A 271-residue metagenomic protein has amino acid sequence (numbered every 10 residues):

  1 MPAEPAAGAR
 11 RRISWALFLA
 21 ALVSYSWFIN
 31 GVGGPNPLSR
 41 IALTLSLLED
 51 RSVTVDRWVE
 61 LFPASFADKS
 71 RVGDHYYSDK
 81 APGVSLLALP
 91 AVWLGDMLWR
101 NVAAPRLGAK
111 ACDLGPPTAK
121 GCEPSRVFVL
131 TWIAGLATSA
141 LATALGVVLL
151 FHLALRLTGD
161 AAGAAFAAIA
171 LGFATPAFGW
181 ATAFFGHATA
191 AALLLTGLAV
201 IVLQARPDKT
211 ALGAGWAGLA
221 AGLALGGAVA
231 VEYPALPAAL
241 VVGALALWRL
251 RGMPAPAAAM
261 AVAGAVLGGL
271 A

Functional and structural regions predicted by a protein language model:
M1-S26, V32, W132-G135, S139 (+3 more regions): Start-transfer (signal-anchor) and selected internal transmembrane alpha helices of multi-pass inner/ER membrane
P2, V200-A211, P237-L267: Perimembrane helix-loop-helix junctions
R10-P37, L45-E49, A170-T175, G227-A228 (+1 more regions): Transmembrane signal-anchor helices characteristic of membrane glycosylation enzymes that use polyprenol
R11-A16, V102-R126, L145-F173, A191-A192 (+2 more regions): Transmembrane-helix signature of polytopic, membrane-embedded enzymes that assemble or transfer cell-envelope glycans
L22, T44, A167-G172, V200 (+3 more regions): Membrane-interface alpha helices of multi-pass inner-membrane proteins
E49-A137: Interfacial juxtamembrane loops and adjacent helix segments that form the catalytic/substrate-binding surfaces
K80, L130-L141, F166, A170 (+2 more regions): Membrane-embedded glycan-lipid processing machinery
T143-L157, L193-A205, L219-A224, A239-L247: Transmembrane alpha-helical segments
